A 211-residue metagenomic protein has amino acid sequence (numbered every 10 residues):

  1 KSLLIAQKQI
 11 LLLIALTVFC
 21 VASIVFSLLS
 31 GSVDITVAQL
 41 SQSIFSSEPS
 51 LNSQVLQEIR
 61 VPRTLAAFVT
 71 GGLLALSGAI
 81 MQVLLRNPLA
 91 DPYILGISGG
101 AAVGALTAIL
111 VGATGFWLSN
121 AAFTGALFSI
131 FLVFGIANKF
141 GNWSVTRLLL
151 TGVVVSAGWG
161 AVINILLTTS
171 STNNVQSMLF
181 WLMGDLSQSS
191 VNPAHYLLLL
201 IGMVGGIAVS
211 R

Functional and structural regions predicted by a protein language model:
K1-R211: Alpha-helical transmembrane segments in inner-membrane proteins
